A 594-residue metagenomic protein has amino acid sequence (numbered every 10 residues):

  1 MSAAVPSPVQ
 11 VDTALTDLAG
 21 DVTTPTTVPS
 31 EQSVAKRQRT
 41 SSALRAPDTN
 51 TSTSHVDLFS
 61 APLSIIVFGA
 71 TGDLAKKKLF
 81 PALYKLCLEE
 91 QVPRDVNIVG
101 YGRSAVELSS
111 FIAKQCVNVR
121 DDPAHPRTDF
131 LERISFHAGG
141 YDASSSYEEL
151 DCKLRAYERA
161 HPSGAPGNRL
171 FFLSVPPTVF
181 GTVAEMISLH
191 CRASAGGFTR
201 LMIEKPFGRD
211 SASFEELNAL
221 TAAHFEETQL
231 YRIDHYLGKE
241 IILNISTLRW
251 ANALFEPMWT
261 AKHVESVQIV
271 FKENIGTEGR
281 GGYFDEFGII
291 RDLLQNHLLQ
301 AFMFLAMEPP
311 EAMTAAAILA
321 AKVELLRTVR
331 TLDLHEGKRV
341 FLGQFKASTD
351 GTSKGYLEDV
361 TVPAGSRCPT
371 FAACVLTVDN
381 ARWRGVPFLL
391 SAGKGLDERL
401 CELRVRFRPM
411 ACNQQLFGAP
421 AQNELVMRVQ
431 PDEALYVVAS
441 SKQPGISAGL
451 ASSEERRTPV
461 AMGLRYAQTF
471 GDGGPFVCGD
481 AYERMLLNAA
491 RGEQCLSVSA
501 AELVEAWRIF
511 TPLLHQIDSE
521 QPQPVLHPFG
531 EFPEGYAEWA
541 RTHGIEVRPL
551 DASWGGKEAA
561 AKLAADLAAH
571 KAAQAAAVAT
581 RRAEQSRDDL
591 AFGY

Functional and structural regions predicted by a protein language model:
A3-V22, V28, V34-R39, L44 (+2 more regions): Hydrophobic/aromatic hotspots within intrinsically disordered, low-complexity regions
K36-I203, F207-Y594: Secretory/organelle targeting and membrane-embedding segments
